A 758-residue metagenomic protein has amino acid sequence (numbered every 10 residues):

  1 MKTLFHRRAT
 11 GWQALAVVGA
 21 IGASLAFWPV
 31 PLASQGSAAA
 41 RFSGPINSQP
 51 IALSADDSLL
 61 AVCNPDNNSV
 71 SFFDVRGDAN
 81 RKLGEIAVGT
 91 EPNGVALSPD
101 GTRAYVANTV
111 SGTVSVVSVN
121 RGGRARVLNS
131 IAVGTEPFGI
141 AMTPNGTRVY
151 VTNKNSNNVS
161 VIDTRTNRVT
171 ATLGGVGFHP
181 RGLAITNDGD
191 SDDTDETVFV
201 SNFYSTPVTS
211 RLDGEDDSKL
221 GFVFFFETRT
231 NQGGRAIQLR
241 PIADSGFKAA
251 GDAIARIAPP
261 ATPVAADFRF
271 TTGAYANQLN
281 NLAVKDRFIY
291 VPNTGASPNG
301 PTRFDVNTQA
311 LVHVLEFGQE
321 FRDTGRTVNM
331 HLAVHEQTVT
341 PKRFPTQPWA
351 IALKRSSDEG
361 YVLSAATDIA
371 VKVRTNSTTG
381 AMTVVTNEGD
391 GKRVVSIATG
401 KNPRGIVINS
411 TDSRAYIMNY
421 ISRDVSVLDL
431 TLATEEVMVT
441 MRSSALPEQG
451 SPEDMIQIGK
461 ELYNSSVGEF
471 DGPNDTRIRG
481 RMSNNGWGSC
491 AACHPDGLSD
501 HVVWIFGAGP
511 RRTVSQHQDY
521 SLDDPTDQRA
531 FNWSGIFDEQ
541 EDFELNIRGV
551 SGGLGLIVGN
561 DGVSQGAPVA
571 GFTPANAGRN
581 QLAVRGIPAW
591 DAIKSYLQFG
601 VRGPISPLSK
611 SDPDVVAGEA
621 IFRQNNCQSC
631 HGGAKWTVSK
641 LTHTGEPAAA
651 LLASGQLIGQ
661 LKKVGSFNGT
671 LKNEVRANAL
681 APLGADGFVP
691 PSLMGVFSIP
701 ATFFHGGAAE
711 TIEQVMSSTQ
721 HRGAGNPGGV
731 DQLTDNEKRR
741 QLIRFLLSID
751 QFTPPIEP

Functional and structural regions predicted by a protein language model:
M1-T10: N-terminal secretory signal peptides that target proteins for export/translocation
F5, A16, P31, T170 (+1 more regions): Intrinsically disordered, low-complexity segments enriched in glycine/proline and serine/threonine
H6, V17, V664-S666: Compositionally biased, low-complexity segments enriched in small residues
T10-A23: Sec-dependent N-terminal signal peptides
A20, S24-L25, P31-G468: Predominantly soluble domains enriched in secretory-pathway, periplasmic, or organellar proteins
S34, S210, G246-G251, T271 (+2 more regions): Periplasmic c-type cytochrome electron-transfer domains
